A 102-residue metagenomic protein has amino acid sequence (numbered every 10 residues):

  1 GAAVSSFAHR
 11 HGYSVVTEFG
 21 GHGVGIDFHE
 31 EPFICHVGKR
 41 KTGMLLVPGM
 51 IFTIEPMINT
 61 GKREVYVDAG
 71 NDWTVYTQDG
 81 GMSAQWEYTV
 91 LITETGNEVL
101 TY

Functional and structural regions predicted by a protein language model:
G1-Y102: Active-site neighborhoods and metal-handling regions in enzymes and metal-associated proteins
